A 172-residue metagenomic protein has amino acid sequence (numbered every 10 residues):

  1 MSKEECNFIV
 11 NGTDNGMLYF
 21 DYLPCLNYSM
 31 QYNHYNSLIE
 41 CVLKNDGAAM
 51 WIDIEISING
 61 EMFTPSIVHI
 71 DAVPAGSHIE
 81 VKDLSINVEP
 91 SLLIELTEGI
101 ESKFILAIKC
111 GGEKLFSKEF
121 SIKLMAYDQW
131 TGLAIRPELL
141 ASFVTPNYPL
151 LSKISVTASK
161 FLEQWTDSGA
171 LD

Functional and structural regions predicted by a protein language model:
S2-D172: A structural boundary/capping signal
